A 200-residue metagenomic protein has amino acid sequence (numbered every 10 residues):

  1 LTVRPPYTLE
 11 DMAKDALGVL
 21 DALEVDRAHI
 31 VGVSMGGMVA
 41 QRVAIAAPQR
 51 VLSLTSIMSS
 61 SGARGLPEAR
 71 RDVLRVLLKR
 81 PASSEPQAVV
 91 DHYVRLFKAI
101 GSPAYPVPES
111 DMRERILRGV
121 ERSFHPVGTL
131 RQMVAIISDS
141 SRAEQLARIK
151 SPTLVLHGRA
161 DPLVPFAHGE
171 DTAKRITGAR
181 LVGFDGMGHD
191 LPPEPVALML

Functional and structural regions predicted by a protein language model:
E10-A28: Conserved acidic catalytic loop of the alpha/beta-hydrolase fold
H29, L52-T55, A147: Residue in the alpha/beta-hydrolase core beta-strand immediately N-terminal to the catalytic nucleophile
G32-G36, A40: Gly/Ala-rich beta-loop-alpha elbow adjacent to hydrolase catalytic centers
I45, L52-S84, G128: Flexible "cap/lid" loop of the alpha/beta hydrolase fold
V73-E144, R148-S151, D171: Alpha/beta-hydrolase
I149, V155-H157, D161: Short beta-strand/loop motif that positions the catalytic acidic residue of the alpha/beta-hydrolase fold
R159-V164, H189-D190: Acidic catalytic loop of the alpha/beta-hydrolase fold
G178-L200: Catalytic active-site module of serine/aspartate enzymes centered on a nucleophile-bearing elbow/loop
